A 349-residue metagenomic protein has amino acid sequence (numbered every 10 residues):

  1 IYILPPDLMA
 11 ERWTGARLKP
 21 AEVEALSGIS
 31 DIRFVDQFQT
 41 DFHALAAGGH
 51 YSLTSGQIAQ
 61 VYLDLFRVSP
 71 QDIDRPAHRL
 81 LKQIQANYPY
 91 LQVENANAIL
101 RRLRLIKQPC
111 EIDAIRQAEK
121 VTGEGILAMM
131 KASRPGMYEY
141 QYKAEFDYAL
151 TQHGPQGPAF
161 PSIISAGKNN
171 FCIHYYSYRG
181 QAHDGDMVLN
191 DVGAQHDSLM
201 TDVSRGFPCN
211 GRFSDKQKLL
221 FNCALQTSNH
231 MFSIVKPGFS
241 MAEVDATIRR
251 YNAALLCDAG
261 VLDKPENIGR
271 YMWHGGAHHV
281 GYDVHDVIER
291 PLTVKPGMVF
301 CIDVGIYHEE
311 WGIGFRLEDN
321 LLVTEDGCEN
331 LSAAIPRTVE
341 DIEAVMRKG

Functional and structural regions predicted by a protein language model:
I1-G349: Active-site neighborhoods and metal-handling regions in enzymes and metal-associated proteins
